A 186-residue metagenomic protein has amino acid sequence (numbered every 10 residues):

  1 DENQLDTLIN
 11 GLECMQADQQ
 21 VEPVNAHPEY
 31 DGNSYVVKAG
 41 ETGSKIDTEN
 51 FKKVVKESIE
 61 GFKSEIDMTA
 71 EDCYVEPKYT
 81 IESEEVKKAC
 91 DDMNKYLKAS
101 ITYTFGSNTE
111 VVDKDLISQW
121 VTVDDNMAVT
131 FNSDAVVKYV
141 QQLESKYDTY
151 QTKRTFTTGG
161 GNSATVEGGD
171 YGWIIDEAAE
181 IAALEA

Functional and structural regions predicted by a protein language model:
D1-A186: Surface-exposed, secretory/extracytoplasmic low-complexity segments enriched in Ser/Thr/Asn/Gly/Pro
